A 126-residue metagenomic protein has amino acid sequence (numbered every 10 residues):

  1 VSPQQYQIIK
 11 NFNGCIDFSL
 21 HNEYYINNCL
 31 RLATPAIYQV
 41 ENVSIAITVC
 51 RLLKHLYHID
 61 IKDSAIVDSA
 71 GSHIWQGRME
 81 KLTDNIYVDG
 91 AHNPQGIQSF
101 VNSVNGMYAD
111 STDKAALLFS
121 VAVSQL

Functional and structural regions predicted by a protein language model:
V1-C29: Extended acidic/charged loop-beta regions that coordinate divalent cations and stabilize anionic phosphate/carboxylate
Y24-L126: Nucleotide phosphate-binding/pyrophosphate-handling subdomain across enzymes that bind or process nucleotide phosphates
